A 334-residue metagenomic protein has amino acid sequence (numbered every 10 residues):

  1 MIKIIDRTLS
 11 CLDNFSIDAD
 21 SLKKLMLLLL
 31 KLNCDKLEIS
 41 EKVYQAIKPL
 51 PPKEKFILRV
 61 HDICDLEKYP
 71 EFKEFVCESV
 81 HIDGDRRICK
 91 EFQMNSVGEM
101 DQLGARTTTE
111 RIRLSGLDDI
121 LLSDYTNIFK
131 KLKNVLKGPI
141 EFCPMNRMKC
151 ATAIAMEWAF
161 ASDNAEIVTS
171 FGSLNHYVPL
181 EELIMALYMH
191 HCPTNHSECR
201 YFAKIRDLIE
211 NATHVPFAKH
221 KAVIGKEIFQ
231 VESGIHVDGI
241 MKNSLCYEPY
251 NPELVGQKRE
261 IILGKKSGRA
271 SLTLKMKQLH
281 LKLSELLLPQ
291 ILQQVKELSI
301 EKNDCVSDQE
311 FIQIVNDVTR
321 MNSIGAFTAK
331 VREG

Functional and structural regions predicted by a protein language model:
M1, D6, L28-C64, P252-G334: Terminal or standalone catalytic/regulatory effector modules within metabolic enzymes and repeat proteins
M1-I17, K131-G138: N-terminal small/glycine-rich loop or linker at the start of catalytic domains across soluble metabolic enzymes
K3-D6, L58-I63, H81-I82, F92-N95 (+3 more regions): Active-site pocket-lining/capping segments in soluble small-molecule metabolic enzymes
F15, M148, S173, N195 (+4 more regions): Hydrophobic alpha-helical scaffolding
S21-L25, D124-I128, A151-I154, P179 (+7 more regions): General structural feature for long, well-ordered alpha-helical segments within catalytic domains of soluble enzymes
K23, K31-S123: Active-site beta->alpha loop and helix N-cap motifs at the rims of alpha/beta catalytic domains
L27-L30, I47-K53, P70, G84-R86 (+4 more regions): Surface-exposed amphipathic alpha-helices with a cationic face
L117-M241, L245: Catalytic alpha/beta core domains of metabolic enzymes, predominantly
